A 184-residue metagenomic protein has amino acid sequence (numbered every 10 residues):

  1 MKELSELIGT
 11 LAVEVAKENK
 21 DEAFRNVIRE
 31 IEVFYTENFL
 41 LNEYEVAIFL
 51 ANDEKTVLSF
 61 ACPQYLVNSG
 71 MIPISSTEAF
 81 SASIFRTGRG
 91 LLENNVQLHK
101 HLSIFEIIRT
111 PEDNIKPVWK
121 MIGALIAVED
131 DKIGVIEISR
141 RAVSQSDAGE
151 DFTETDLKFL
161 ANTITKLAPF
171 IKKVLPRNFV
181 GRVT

Functional and structural regions predicted by a protein language model:
M1-N26, K173-T184: Signal-transmission linkers at sensory-effector interfaces
K17-F60: Helix-loop-beta substructure at the N-terminus of cytosolic sensory domains that couple signal/ligand detection
I28-E32, I104-R109: Short Pro/Gly-enriched beta-strand edge/turn motifs at strand-loop
L40, T110-W119: Short loop/turn motifs at secondary-structure junctions and domain boundaries
L50-N52, C62, V128, R140: Residue-level signal for short segments within beta-strands and strand-turn junctions of well-structured beta-sheet
T56-A61, L66-E106, D113-N114: Regulatory sensory and allosteric helical modules in signal-transduction proteins and certain transcription factors
W119-V128: A short, aliphatic-rich beta-strand micro-motif
G134-T184: Juxtadomain coupling helices with adjacent low-complexity linkers
